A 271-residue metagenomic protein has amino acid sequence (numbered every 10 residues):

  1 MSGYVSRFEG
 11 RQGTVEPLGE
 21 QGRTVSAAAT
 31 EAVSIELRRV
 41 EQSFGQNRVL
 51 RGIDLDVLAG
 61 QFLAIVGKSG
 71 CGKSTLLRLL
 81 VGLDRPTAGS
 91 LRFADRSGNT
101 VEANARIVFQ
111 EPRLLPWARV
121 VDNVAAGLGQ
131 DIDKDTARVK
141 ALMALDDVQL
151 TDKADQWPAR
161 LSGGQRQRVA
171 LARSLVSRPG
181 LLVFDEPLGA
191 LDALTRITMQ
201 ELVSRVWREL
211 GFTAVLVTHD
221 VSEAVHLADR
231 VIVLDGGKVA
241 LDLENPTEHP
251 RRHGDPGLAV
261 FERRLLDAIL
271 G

Functional and structural regions predicted by a protein language model:
M1-E41: ABC-family P-loop ATPase nucleotide-binding domain
M1-E9, E36, L79, L202 (+2 more regions): A composition-driven signal for long, intrinsically disordered, charge-rich low-complexity tracts
Y4-V5, G10, T14-Q21, R48 (+4 more regions): Short linear motifs in intrinsically disordered/low-complexity regions
T30-G211, V215, H219-D220, L227 (+1 more regions): ABC family nucleotide-binding domain
A190-A193, V260-G271: Extended, non-globular alpha-helical segments
G237-R264: Conserved beta-strand-loop-alpha-helix hinge in the C-terminal portion of ABC ATPase nucleotide-binding domains
